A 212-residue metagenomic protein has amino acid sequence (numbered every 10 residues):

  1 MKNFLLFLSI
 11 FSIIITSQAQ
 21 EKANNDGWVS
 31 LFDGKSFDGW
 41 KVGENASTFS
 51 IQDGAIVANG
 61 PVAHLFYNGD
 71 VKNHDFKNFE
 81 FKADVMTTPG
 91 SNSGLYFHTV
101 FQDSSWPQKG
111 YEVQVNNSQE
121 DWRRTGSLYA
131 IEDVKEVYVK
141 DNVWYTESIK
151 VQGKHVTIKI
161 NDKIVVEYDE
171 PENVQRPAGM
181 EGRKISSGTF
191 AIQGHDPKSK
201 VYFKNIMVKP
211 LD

Functional and structural regions predicted by a protein language model:
M1-K22: Bacterial Sec-dependent N-terminal signal peptides
A19-D212: Carbohydrate-interacting regions of secretory-pathway proteins
